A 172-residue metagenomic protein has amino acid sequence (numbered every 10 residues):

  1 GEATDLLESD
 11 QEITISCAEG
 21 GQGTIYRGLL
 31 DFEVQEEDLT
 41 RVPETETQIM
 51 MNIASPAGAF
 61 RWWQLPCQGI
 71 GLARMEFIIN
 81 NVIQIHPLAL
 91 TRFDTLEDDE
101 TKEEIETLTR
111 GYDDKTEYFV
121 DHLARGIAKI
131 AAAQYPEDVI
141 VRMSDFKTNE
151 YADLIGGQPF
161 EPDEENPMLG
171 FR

Functional and structural regions predicted by a protein language model:
G1-A73, F77-D99: Acidic, glycine-rich flexible loop/linker segments
A59, W63-R172: Flexible, glycine-rich loop/tail regions that form catalytic "lids" or insertion modules at the edges of active sites
